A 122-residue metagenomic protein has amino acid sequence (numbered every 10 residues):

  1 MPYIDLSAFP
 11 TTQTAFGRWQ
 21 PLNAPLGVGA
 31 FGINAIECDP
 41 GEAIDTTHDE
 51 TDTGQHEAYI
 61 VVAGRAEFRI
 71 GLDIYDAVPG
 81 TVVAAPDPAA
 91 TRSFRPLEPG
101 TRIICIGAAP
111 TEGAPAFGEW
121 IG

Functional and structural regions predicted by a protein language model:
M1-D49, E119-G122: A short, N-terminal "cap"/entry segment at the start of jelly-roll beta-barrel domains of the cupin/DSBH fold
Y3-D5, R95-G122: Double-stranded beta-helix
A35, I70-L72, D87, P96 (+1 more regions): Residue-level recognition of conserved beta-strand positions in structured domain cores
T51-F68: Short, conserved beta-strand element in jelly-roll/cupin
R65-E67, I74, T91, G100: Structural motif
G71-A89: Short acidic-glycine-tyrosine-enriched beta hairpin
